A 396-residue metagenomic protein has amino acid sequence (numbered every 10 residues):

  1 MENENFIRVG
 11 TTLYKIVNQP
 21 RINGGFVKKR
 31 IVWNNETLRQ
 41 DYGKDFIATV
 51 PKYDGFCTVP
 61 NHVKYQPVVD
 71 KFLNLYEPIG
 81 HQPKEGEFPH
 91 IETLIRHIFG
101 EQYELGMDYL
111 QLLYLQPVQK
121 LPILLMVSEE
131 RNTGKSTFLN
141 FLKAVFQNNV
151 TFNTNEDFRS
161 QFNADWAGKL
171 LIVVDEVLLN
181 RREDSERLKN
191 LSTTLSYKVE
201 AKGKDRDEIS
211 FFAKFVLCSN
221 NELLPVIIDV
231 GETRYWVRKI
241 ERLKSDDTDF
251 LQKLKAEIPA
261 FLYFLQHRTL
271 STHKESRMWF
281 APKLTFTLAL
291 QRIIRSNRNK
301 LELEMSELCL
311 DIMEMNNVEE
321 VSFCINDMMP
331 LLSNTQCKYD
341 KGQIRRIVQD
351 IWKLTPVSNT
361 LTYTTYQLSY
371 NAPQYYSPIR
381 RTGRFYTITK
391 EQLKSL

Functional and structural regions predicted by a protein language model:
M1-E101, A164, E307-E319, F323 (+1 more regions): N-terminal nucleic-acid engagement/recognition segments and initiation subdomains in replication, restriction
H62-L171, W236, L265, M328: P-loop NTPase catalytic core of nucleic-acid-dependent motor ATPases
F162-A167, E200-C218: AAA+/SF3 P-loop NTPase mechanochemical coupling elements
G168-L170, F211-K214, V230-Y235: Short glycine-/polar-rich loops that comprise or flank the Walker A/P-loop and associated switch/sensor motifs
L171-S192, P225-G231: Conserved AAA+/SF3 P-loop NTPase catalytic/coupling segment centered on the Walker-B
S185-D207: Conserved catalytic/switch belt of AAA+ P-loop NTPases
I227-S245: A short helix-turn-beta junction within AAA+ P-loop NTPase domains corresponding to the substrate/partner-engaging
H267-E319: Conserved alpha/beta core segments of nucleic-acid transaction machinery
